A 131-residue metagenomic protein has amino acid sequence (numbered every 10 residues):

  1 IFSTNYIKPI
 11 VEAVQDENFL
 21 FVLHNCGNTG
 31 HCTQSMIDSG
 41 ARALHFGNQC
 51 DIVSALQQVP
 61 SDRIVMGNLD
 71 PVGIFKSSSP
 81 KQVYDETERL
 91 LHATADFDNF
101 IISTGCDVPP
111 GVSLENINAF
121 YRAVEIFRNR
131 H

Functional and structural regions predicted by a protein language model:
I1-H131: Active-site loop segments of alpha/beta catalytic cores
